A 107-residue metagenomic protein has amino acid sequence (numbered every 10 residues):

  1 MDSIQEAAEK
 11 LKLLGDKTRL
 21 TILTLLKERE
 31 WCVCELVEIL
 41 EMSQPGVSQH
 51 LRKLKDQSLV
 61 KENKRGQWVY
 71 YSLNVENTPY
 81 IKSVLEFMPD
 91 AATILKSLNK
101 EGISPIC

Functional and structural regions predicted by a protein language model:
D2-E6, V75-C107: Amphipathic alpha-helical dimerization/coiled-coil segments that flank or bridge DNA-binding/regulatory modules
D2-P45, W68-N77: N-terminal helix-turn-helix DNA-binding core of bacterial DNA-binding proteins
T24, C32-C34, Q57, S97-C107: Functionally engaged cysteine thiol sites
E38, Q49, K55-D56: Alpha-helical residues within the helix-turn-helix
H50, G66: Conserved phosphate-binding and hydrolysis motifs of nucleotide-dependent enzymes
K55-R65, S72: Beta-hairpin "wing" of winged helix-turn-helix
